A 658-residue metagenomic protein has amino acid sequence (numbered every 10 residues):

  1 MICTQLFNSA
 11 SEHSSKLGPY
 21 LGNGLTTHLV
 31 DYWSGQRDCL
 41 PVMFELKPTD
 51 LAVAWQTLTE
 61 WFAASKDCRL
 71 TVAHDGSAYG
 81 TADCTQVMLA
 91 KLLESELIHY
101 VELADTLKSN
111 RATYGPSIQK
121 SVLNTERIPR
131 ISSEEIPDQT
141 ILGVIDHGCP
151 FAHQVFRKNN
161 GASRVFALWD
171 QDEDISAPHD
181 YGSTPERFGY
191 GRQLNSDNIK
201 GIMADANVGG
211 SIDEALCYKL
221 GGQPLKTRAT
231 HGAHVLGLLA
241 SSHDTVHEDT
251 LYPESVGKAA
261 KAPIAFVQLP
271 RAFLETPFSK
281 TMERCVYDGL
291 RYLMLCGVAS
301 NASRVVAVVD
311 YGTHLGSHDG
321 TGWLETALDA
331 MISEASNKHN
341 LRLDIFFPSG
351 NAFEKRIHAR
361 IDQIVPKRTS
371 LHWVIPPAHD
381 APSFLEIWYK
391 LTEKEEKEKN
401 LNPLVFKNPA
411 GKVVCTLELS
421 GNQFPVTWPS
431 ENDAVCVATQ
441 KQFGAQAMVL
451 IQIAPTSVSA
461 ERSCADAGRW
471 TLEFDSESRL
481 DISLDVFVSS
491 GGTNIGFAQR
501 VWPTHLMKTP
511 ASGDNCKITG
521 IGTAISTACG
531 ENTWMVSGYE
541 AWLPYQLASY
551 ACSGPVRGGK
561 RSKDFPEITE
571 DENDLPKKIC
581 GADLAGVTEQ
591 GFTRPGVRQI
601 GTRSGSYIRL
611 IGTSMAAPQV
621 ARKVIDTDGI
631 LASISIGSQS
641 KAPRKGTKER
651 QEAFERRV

Functional and structural regions predicted by a protein language model:
M1-S77, S95-I131, G161, A272-F273 (+2 more regions): Autoinhibitory N-terminal propeptides
P129-Q139, V155-N160, R164, P253-A259 (+8 more regions): Mature extracellular/periplasmic domains of secretome proteins
R130-K219, R228-H234, L238, E531 (+5 more regions): Acidic-leg catalytic submotif of subtilisin-like serine proteases
D170-M203, N207, Y218, T230-A240 (+3 more regions): Substrate-binding/charge-relay-adjacent region of secreted/lumenal peptidase catalytic domains
Y190-L220, K407-T416, T439-Q440, G538-S614 (+1 more regions): Catalytic-core environment of secreted peptidases
K219-G316, L404, R609, A617: Subtilisin-like peptidase catalytic core
G297-S300, R304-T313, L343, K355 (+2 more regions): C-terminal subdomain of the subtilisin-like protease fold in secreted/lumenal serine endopeptidases
M615-I630: Short, small-residue alpha-helix embedded
